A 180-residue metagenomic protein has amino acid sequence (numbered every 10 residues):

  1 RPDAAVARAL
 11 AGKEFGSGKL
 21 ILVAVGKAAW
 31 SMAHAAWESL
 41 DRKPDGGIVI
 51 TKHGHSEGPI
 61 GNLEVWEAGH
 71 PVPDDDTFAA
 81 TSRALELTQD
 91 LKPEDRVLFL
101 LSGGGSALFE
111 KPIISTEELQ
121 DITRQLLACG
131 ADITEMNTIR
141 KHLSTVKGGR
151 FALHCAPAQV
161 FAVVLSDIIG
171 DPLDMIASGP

Functional and structural regions predicted by a protein language model:
R1-P180: N-terminal loops that bind phosphate or other acidic moieties and the adjacent beta-alpha structural core
